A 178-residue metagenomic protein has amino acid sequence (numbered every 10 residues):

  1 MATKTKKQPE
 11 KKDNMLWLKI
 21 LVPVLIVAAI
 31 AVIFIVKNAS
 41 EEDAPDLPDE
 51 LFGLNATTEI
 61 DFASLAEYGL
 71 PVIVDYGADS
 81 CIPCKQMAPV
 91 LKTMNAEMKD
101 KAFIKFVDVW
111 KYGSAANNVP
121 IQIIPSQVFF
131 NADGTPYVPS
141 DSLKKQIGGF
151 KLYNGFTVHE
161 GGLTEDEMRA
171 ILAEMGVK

Functional and structural regions predicted by a protein language model:
M1-F52, K178: N-terminal targeting signals for export/organelle localization
L51-L70: A short beta-strand-turn-helix
G69-V72, Y76-S80, I123: Short pre-active-site segment immediately N-terminal to redox-active cysteine/selenocysteine motifs in thiol-based
Y76, N95, K99-S114, I121: Thiol-based oxidoreductase modules, predominantly thioredoxin-like and allied folds used for disulfide exchange
I82-K85, K105: Mid-length scaffold segments of soluble, non-membrane domains
C84-M98: Typically the conserved alpha-helix immediately C-terminal to a functionally engaged Cys/Sec in thioredoxin-like
F129-K178: Non-catalytic, surface beta->alpha helical segment in thiol-disulfide oxidoreductase systems
